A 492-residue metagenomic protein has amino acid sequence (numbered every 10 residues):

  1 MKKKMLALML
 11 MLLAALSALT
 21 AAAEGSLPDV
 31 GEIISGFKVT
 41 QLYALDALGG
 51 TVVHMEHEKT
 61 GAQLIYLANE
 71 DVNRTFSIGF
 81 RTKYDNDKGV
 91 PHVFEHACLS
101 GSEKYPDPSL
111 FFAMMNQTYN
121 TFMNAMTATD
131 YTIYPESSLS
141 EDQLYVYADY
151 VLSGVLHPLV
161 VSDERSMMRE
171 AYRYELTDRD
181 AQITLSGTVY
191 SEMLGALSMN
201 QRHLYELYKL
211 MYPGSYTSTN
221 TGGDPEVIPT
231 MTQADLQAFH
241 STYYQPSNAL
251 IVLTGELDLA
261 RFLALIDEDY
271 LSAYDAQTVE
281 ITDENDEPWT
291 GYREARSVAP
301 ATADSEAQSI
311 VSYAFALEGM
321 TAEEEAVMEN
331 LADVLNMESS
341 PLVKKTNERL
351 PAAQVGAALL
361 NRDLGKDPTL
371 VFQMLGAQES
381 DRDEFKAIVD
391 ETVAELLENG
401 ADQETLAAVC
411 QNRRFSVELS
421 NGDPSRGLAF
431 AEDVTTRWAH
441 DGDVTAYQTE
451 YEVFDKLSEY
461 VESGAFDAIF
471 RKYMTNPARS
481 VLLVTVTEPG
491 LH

Functional and structural regions predicted by a protein language model:
M1-A7: Positively charged n-region of N-terminal signal peptides that target proteins for export
M9-S17: Bacterial N-terminal signal peptides
S17-G25: Sec-dependent signal peptide cleavage junction
E24-A113, D149, Q237, S241-R349 (+2 more regions): His/Glu-rich zincin catalytic helix
G25-V30, G255, V409-H492: C-terminal regions of mature proteins
L45, G50-H54, M193-A249, Y270 (+4 more regions): Histidine-acidic residue clusters that define the catalytic metal-binding segment of zinc metallopeptidase domains
S102-E103, L110-F239, N336, L342-K345 (+3 more regions): Acidic/histidine-enriched segments that form metal/cofactor-coordinating and catalytic pocket/exosite environments
T118-F122, S312-A316, L335-G376: A structural supersecondary motif
